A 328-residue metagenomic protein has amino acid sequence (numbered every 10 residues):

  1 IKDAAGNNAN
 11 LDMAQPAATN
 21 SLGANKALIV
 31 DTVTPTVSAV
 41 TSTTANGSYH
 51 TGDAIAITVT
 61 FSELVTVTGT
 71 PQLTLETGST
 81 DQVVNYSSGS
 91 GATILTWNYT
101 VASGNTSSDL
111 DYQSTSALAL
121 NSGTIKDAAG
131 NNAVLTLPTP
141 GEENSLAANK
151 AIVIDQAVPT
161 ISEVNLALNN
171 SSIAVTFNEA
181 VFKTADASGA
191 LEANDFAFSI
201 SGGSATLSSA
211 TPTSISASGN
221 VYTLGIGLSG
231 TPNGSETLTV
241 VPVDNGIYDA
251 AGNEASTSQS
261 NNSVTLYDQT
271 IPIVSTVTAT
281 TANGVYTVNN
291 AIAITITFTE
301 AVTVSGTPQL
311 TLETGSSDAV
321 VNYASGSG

Functional and structural regions predicted by a protein language model:
I1-G328: Non-catalytic beta-sheet/beta-sandwich ligand-binding modules that flank or precede catalytic cores
